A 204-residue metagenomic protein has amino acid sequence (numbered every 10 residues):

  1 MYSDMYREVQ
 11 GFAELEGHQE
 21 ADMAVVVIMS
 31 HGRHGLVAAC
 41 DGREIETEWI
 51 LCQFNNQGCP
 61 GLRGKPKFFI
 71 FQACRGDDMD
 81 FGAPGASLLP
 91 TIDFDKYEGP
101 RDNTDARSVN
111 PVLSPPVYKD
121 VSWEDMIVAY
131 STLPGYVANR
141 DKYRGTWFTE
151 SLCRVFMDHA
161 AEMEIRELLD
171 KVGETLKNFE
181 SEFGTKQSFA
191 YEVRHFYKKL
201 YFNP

Functional and structural regions predicted by a protein language model:
M1-P204: Cysteine endopeptidase catalytic domains of the caspase/legumain-like
